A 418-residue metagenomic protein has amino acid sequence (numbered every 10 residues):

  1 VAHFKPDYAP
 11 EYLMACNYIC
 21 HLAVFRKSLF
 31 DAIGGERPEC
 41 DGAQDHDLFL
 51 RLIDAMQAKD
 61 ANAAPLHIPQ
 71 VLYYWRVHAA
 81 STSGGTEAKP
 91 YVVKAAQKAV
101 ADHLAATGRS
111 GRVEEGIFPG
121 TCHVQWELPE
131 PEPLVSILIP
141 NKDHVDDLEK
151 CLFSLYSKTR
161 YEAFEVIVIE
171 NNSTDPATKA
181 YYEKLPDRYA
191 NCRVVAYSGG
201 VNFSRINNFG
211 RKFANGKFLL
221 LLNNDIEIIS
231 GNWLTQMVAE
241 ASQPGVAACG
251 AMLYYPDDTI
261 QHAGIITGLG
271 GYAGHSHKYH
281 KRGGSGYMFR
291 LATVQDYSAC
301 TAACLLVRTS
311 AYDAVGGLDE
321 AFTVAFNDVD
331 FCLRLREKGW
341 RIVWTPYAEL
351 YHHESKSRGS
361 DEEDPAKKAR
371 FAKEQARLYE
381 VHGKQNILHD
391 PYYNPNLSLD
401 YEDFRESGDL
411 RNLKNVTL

Functional and structural regions predicted by a protein language model:
V1, I226-Y272: Conserved donor NDP-sugar-binding/catalytic core segment of glycosyltransferases
F4-S28, A32, E39-D41, S204-R205 (+3 more regions): A recurrent flexible, glycine/aromatic-enriched loop bordering the glycosyltransferase active site that acts as
L29, E39-V71, V100, W233-M237 (+2 more regions): A short, conserved alpha-helix in the catalytic core of glycosyltransferases
K89-E132, D257, L269-D296, L306 (+2 more regions): C-terminal, non-catalytic tails of nucleotide-sugar-dependent glycosyltransferases
H144-T159: Short, well-formed alpha-helical segments that are part of the catalytic scaffolds of diverse glycosyltransferases
Y156-A196: Acidic donor-binding segment of Leloir-type glycosyltransferases
Y197-A214, N232: Glycine-rich, basic loop-to-helix element that forms the pyrophosphate-binding segment of sugar-nucleotide handling
L219: Short aromatic/hydrophobic "clamp" motif used to bind/position activated sugar donors
